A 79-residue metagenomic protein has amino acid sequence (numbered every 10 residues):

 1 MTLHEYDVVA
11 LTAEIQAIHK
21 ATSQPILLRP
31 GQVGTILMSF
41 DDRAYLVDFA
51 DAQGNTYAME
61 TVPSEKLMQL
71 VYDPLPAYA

Functional and structural regions predicted by a protein language model:
L3-L75: Basic/aromatic-rich interaction segments and small domains that mediate binding to polyanionic partners
A77-A79: Short intrinsically disordered terminal tails
